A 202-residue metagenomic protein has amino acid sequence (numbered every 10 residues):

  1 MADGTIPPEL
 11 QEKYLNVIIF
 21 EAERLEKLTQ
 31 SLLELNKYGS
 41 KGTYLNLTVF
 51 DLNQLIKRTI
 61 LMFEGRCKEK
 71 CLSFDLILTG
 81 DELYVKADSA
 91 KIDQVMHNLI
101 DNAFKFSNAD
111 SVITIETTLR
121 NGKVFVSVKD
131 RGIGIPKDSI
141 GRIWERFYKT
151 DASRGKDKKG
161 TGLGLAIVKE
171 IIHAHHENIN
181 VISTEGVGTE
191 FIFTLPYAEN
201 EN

Functional and structural regions predicted by a protein language model:
I6, L10, S40-L45, Y84-A87: Conserved micro-motifs of the catalytic ATP-binding
F20-L25: Short alpha-helical segment of the dimerization/phosphotransfer core of two-component systems
N46-E64: A conserved beta-strand-to-alpha-helix junction within the catalytic ATP-binding
N46-V49, K68, S73-L83: Conserved catalytic submotifs in the C-terminal HATPase_c
A103-F104: Short helix-loop "hinge" at the ATP-lid/N-box region of the Bergerat-fold HATPase_c
I135-K149: Short conserved segment of the HATPase_c
H176-E177: Conserved glycine-rich
